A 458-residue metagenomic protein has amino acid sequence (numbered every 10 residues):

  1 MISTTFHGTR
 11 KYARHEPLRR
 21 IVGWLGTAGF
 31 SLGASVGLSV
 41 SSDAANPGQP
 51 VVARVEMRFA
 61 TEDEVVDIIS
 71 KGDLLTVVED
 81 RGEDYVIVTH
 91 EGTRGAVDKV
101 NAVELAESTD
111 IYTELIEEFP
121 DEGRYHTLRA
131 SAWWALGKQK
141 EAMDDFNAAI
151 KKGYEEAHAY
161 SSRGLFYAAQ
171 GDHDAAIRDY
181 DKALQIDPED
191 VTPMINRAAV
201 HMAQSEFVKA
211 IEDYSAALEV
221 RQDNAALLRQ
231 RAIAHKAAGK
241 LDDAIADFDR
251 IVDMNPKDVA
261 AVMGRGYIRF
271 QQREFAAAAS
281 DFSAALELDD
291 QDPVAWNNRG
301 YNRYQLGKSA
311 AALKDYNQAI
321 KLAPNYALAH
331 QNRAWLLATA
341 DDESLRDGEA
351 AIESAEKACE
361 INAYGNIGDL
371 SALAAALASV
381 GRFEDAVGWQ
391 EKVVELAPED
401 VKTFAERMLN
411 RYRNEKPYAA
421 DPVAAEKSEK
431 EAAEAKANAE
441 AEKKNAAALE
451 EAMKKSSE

Functional and structural regions predicted by a protein language model:
A45-V77, R81-G82: Beta-loop motif signature
Q49, D63, D67, T89-R124: Boundary regions of SH3-family modules and the immediately adjacent low-complexity/disordered segments in eukaryotic
G123-R124, E156-H158, V191-T192, A225-A226 (+5 more regions): Helix-start (N-cap) detector for alpha-helical repeat units in TPR-like alpha-solenoids, especially tetratricopeptide
W134, S161, A168, I195 (+10 more regions): Position-specific recognition of the canonical hydrophobic site in helix A of tetratricopeptide repeat
T339, L345-E349, K357-F383, V387-E458: Terminal, low-structured helical/coil segments at or just beyond the last alpha-helical repeat
